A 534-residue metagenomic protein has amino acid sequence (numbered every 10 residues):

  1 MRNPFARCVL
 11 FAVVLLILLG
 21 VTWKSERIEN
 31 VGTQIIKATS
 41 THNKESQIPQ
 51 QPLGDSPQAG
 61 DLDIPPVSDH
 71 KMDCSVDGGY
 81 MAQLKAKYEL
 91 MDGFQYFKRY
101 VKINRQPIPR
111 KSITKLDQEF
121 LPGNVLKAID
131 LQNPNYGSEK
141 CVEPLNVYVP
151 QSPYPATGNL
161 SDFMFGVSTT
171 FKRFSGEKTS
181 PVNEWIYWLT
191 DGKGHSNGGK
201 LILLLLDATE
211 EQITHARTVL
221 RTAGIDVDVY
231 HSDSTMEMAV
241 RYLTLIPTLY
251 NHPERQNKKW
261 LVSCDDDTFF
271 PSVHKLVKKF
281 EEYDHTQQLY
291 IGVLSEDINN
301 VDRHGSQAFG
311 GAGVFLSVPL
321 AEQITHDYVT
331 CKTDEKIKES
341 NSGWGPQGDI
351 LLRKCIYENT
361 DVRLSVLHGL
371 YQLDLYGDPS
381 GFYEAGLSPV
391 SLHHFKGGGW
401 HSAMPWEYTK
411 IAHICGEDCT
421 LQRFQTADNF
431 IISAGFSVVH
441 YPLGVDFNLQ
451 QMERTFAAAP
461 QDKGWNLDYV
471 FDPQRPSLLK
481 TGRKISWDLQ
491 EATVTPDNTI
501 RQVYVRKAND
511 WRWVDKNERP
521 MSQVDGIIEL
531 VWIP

Functional and structural regions predicted by a protein language model:
M1-Y96, K102: N-terminal signal-anchor transmembrane helix specifying type II single-pass membrane topology of secretory-pathway
R2-C8, T426-P534: Extended non-globular C-terminal regions
Y154-L160, S180-G199: Short, acidic, metal-binding catalytic loop of nucleotide-sugar glycosyltransferases
S161-V167, G199-L204: Hydrophobic targeting segments
K178-D191, Q212-I225, K278: Short, aromatic/basic amphipathic alpha-helical patches
L201-W260, F269-H274: Active-site-proximal specificity loops/subdomain of glycosyltransferases
T268-R363, L367-D374, A385-L387, H401: Conserved catalytic core of nucleotide-sugar-dependent glycosyltransferases
V362-C419: Extended amphipathic alpha-helical segments with heptad-repeat/coiled-coil character used for oligomerization, fusion
